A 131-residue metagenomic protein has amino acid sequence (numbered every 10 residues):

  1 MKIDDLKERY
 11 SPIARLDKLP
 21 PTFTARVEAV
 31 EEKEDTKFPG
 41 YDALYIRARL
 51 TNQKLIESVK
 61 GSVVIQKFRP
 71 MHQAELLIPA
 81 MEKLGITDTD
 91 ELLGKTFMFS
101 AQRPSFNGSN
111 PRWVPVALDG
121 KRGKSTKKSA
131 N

Functional and structural regions predicted by a protein language model:
M1-N131: Short beta-rich binding modules
